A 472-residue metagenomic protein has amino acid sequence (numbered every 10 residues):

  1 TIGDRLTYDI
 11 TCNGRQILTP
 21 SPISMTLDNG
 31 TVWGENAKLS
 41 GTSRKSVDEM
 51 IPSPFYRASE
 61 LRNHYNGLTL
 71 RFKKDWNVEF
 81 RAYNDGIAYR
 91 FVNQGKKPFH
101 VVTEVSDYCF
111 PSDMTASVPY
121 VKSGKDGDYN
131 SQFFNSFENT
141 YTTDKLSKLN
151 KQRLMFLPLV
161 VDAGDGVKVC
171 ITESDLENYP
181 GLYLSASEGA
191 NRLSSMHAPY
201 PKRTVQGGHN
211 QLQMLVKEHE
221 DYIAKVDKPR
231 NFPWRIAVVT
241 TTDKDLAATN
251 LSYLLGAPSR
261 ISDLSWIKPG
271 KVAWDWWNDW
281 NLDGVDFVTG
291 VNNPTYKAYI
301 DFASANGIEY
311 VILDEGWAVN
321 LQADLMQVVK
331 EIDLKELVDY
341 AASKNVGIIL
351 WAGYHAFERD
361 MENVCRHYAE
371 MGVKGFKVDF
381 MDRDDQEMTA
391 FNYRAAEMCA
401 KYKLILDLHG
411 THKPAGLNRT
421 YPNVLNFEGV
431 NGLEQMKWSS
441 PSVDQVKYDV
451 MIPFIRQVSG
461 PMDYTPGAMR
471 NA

Functional and structural regions predicted by a protein language model:
I2-L254: N-terminal accessory beta-strand-rich subdomains and adjacent acidic, glycine-rich linkers that precede catalytic cores
Y89, D301, D407: Short alpha-helical basic/polar micro-motif
M114, D175, T240-T242, W277 (+3 more regions): A broadly conserved detector of short glycine/acidic/proline-rich loop/turn motifs that flank catalytic sites and bind
P158-V160, I300, V338, A395-A396: Short amphipathic alpha-helical segments and helix-helix/interface helices
V216, K297, A318-V319: Intrinsically disordered, low-complexity acidic regions
I223-F302, N306: An acidic-aromatic substrate-binding cleft motif
G307-L313: Core alpha-helical transmembrane segments of integral membrane proteins
D314-N471: Aromatic- and carboxylate-enriched substrate-binding clefts and catalytic-loop regions of carbohydrate-active enzymes
